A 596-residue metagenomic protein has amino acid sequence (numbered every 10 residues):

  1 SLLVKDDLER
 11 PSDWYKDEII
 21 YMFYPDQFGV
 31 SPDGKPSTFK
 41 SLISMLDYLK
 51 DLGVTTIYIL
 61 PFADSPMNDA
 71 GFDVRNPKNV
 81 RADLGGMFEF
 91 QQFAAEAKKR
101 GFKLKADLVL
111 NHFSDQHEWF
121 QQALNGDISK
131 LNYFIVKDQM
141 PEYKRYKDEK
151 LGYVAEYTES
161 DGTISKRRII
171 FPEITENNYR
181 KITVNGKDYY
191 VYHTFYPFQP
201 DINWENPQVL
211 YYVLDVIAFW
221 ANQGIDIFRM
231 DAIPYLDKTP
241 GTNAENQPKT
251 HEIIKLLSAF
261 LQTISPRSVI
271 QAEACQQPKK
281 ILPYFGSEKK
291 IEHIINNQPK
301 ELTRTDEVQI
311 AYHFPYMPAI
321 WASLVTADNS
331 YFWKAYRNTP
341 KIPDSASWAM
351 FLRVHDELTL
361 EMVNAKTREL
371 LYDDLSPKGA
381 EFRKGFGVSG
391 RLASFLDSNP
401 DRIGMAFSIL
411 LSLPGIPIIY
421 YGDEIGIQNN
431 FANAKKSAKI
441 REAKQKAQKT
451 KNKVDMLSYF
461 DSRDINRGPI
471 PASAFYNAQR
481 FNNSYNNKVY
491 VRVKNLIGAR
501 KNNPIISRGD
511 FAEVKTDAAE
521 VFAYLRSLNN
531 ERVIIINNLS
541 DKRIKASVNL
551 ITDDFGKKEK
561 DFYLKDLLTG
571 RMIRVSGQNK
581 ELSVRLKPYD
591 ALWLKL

Functional and structural regions predicted by a protein language model:
S1-L210, N222, I233-L324, Y589-A591: Acidic/aromatic-lined carbohydrate-recognition and catalytic surfaces of CAZymes acting on diverse glycans
P11, Y15-K16, Y284-K289, I342-V533 (+1 more regions): Loop/helix patches that line or flank the sugar-binding groove of alpha-linked glycan CAZymes
T55, D226, P417: Short acidic/polar active-site loop segments enriched in Thr and Asp
K105-A106, R229, Q271, Y421-G422 (+1 more regions): Generic enzyme active-site microenvironment
Q208-F228, P340: An active-site-proximal structural segment forming one wall of the substrate-binding cleft that immediately precedes
L324-Y336: Phosphate/diphosphate-binding loops
F562-E581: Solvent-exposed beta-strand/loop surfaces of large extracellular or lumenal domains
S576-L596: C-terminal beta-strand-rich structural cap/linker in extracellular carbohydrate-active enzymes
